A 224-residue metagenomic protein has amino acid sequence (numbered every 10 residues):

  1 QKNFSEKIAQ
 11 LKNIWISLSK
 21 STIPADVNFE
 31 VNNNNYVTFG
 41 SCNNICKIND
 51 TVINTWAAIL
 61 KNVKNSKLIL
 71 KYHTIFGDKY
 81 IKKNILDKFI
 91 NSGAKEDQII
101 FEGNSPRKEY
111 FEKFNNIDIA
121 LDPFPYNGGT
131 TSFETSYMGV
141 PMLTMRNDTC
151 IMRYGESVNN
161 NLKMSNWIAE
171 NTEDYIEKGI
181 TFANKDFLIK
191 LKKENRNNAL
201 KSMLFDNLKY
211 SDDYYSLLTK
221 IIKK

Functional and structural regions predicted by a protein language model:
Q1-P24: Active-site-proximal region of nucleotide-activated glycan assembly enzymes, centered on histidine/acidic-rich loops
F4, N115, I119, P123-N207: Catalytic binding pocket for nucleotide-activated donors in carbohydrate/polymer assembly enzymes
N33-I48, I53: Conserved donor-binding/catalytic core segment of Leloir-type glycosyltransferases
N43-I45, A58-K61, L70-T74, Y80-K83 (+3 more regions): C-terminal amphipathic helix plus adjacent low-complexity, charged tail appended to glycosyltransferase catalytic
D50-N65: Short hydrophobic signal-anchor/transmembrane segments that target glycosyltransferases and glycosylation machinery
N62, F89-D97: Short helix-capping segments at alpha-helix termini
I81, D97-P106, P123-P125: Active-site donor-binding acidic/aromatic loop of nucleotide-activated sugar and phosphosugar transferases involved
K108-Y110, T131: Short acidic active-site motifs
